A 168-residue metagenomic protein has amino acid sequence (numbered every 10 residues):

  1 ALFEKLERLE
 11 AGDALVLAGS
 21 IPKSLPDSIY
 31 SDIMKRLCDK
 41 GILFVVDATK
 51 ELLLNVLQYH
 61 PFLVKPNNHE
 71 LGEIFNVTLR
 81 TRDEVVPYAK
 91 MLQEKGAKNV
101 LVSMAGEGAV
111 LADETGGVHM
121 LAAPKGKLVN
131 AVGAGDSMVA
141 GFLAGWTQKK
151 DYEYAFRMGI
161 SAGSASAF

Functional and structural regions predicted by a protein language model:
A1, A18-S20, G141: Proteins with a high burden of low-complexity, intrinsically disordered sequence enriched in S/T/G/P/A and R, requiring
A1, I42-L43, A105: Structured catalytic/translocation cores of nucleotide/phosphate-coupled proteins
A1-A14: Conserved N-terminal subdomain of the carbohydrate kinase-like
K5, I74, S166: Residues that form generic nucleotide/phosphate-binding pockets
R8-A11, Q58, E94, K149: Alpha-helix termination/capping residues and helix-transition junctions
L9, F44, K65, V129-V132: N-proximal short alpha-helices
D13-V85: Conserved beta-alpha-beta core of the PfkB/ribokinase-like small-molecule kinase fold
K35-D39, L54, R82-F168: Conserved phosphate-binding/catalytic region of the ribokinase-like
